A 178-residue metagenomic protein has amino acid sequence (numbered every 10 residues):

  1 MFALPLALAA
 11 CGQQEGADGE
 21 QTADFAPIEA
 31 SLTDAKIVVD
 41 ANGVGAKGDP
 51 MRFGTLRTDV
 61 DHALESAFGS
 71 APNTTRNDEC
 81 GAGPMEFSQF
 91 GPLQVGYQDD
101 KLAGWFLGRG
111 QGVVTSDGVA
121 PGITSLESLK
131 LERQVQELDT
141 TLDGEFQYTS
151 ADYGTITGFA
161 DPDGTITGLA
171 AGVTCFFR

Functional and structural regions predicted by a protein language model:
M1-A9: Sec-dependent bacterial lipoprotein signal peptides
F2, F87, V135-E137, S150-I156: Short, structured coil/loop segments at alpha-helix boundaries
C11-L142, P162-R178: Short helix/turn-capping signatures at newly exposed starts of structured segments
E145-F146: Vicinal oxygen chelate
T149-S150, G154-T167: Short, exposed beta-strand-loop hairpins at the edges of beta-sheets in extracellular/periplasmic proteins
